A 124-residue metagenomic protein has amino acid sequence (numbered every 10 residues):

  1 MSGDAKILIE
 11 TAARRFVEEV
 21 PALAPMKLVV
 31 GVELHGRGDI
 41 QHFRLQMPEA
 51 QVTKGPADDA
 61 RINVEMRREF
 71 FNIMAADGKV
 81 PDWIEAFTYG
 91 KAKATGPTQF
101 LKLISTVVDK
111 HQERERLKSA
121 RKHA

Functional and structural regions predicted by a protein language model:
M1-A124: Feature captures hydrophobic
